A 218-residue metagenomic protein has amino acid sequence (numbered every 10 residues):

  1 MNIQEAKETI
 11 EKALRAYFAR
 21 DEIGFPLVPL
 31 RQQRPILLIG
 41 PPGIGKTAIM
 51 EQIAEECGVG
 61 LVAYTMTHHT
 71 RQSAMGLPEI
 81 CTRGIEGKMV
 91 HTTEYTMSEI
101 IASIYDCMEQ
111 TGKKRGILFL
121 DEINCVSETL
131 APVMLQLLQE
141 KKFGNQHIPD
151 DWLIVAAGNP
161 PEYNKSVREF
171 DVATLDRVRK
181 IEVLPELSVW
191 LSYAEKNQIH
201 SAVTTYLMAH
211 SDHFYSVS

Functional and structural regions predicted by a protein language model:
M1-A209: AAA+ P-loop NTPase catalytic core and its hallmark functional loops
S216-S218: C-terminal helical "lid" subdomain and adjoining coupling/linker elements of P-loop NTPases
